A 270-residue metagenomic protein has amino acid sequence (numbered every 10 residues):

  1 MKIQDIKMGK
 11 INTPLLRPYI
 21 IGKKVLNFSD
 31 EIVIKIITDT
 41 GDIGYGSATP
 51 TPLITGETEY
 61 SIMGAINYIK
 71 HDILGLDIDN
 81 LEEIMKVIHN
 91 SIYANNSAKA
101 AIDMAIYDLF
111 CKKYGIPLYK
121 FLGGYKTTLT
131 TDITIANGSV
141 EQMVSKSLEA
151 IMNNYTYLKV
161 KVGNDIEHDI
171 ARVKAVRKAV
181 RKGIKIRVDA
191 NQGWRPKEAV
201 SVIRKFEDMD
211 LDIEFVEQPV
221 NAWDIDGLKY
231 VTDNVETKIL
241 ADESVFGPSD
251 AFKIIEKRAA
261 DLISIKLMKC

Functional and structural regions predicted by a protein language model:
M1-I43, T49-L53: Structured beta-strand/loop patches that form or line metal/cofactor-binding pockets in enzymes
I3, I34, G41, I102 (+6 more regions): Conserved, mostly hydrophobic/aromatic
I3-D5, I37-K113: Metal- or metallocofactor-binding catalytic centers and their adjacent structured scaffolds across diverse enzyme
K10, I133-N137, V162-N164, A190: Short, structured patches in soluble enzyme cores that scaffold and shape functional sites
K112-N137: N-terminal small/glycine-rich loop or linker at the start of catalytic domains across soluble metabolic enzymes
K126-T131, A150-Y157: Gly-rich Lys/Arg/Thr-decorated short loops/hinges at beta-loop-alpha junctions or inter-strand turns that position
I135-S145, E149, I166, I170: Active-site beta->alpha loop and helix N-cap motifs at the rims of alpha/beta catalytic domains
V160-G163, E167-C270: Catalytic core of soluble alpha/beta enzymes
